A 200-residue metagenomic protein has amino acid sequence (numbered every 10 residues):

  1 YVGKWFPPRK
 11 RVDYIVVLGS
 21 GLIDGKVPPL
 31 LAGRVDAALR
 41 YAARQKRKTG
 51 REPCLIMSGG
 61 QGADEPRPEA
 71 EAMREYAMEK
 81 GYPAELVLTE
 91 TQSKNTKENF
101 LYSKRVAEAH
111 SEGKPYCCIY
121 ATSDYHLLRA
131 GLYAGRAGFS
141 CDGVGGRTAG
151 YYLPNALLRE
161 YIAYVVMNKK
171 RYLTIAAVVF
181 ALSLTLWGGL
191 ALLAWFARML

Functional and structural regions predicted by a protein language model:
Y1-A156: A structural signal for short, hydrophobic/glycine-enriched beta-strand patches
Y152-M167: Accessory recognition modules or surfaces
A163-V179: Juxtamembrane/start-of-transmembrane alpha-helix segments at the extracytoplasmic/lumenal side of membrane anchors
A177-G189: Hydrophobic core of alpha-helical transmembrane segments in multi-pass integral membrane proteins
W187-L200: Juxtamembrane boundary at the C-terminal end of a transmembrane helix
